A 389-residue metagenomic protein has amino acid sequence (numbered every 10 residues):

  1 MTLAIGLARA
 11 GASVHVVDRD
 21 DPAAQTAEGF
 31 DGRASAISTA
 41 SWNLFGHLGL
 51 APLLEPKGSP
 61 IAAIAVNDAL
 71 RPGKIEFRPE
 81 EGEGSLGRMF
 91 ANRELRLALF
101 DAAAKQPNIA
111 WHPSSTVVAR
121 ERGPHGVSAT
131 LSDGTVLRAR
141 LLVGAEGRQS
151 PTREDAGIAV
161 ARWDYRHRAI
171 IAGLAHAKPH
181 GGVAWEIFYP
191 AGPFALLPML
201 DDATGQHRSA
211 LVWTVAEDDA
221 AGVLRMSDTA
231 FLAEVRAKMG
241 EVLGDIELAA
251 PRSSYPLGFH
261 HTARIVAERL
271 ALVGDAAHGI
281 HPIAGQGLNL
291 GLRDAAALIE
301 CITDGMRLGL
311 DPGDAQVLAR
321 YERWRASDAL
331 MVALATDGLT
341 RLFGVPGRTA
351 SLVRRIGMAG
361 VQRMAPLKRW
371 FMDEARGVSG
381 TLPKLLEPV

Functional and structural regions predicted by a protein language model:
L3-A12, L44: A short, Lys/Arg-enriched amphipathic alpha-helix followed by its capping loop at the start of a domain
A8-R33: Glycine-rich FAD pyrophosphate-binding loop
V16-V17, G144, V273, I280: Generic enzyme active-site microenvironment
N43-H47, L54-D155, W163-R168: Conserved N-terminal helical subregion
F45, G126-T130, V136, L141-D245 (+1 more regions): Conserved FAD-binding catalytic core of PHBH/FMO-like flavoproteins
A221-G313: FAD/FMN-dependent oxidoreductases across multiple families
E300-V389: C-terminal helical "tail/cap" subdomain of flavin- and related membrane-associated enzymes
